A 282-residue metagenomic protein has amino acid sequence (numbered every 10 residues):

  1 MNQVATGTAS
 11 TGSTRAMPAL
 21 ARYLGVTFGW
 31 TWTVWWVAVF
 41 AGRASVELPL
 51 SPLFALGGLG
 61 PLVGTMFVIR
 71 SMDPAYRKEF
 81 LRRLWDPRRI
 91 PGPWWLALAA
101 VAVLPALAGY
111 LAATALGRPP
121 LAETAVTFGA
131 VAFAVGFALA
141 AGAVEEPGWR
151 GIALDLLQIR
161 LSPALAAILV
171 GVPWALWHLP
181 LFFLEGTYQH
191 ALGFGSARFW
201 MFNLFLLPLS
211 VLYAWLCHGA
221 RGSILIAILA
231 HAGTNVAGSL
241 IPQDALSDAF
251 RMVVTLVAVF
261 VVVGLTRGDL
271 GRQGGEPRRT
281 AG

Functional and structural regions predicted by a protein language model:
N2-G142, D155, V170, M201-F202 (+2 more regions): Specific transmembrane helices
T27-W30, P173-W174, A230-T234: Transmembrane alpha-helical core residues of multi-pass small-molecule transporters, especially secondary transporters
T33, A143-G148, I152-A153, L157 (+4 more regions): Active-site His/Glu-centered metal-binding helix of metallohydrolases
R89, R160-A167, A232-G238: Small-residue-rich segments of transmembrane alpha-helices in multi-pass membrane proteins, especially helix faces
L104, E145-G148, L165, F205-L212: Residue-level signal for transmembrane alpha-helical positions in Major Facilitator Superfamily
V144-G171, H218-S223: Membrane-interface helix/loop boundary segments of multi-pass membrane proteins
A164-F194: Membrane-helix boundary elements
L192-T255: Functionally important transmembrane alpha-helices
